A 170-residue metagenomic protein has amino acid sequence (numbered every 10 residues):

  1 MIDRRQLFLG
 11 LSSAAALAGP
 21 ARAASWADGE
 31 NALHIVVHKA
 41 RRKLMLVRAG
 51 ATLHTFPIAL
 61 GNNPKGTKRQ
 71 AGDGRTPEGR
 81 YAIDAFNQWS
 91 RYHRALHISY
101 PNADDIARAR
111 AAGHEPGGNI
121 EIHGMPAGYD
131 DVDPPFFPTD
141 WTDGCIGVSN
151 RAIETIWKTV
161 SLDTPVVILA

Functional and structural regions predicted by a protein language model:
M1-A14: N-terminal secretory signal peptides and thylakoid transit peptides that target proteins across membranes
M1-I2, A18-K43: C-terminal segment of N-terminal export signals and the immediately downstream linker at the start of the mature
W26-A32, G72, A85-A170: Exported/periplasmic cell-wall-interacting domains
R41-K43, R80, N119: Structural motif
R42, N63-P64, A103: Short, catalytically relevant binding-site loops at active-site mouths
T55-I83: Electropositive
